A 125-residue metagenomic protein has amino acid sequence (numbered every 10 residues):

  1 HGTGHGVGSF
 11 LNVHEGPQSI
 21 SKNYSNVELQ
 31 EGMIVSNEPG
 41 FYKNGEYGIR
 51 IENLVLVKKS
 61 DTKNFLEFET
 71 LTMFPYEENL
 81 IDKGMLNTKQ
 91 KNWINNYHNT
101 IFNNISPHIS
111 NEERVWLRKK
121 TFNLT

Functional and structural regions predicted by a protein language model:
G2, F10-T125: Charged, cofactor-coupling segments
